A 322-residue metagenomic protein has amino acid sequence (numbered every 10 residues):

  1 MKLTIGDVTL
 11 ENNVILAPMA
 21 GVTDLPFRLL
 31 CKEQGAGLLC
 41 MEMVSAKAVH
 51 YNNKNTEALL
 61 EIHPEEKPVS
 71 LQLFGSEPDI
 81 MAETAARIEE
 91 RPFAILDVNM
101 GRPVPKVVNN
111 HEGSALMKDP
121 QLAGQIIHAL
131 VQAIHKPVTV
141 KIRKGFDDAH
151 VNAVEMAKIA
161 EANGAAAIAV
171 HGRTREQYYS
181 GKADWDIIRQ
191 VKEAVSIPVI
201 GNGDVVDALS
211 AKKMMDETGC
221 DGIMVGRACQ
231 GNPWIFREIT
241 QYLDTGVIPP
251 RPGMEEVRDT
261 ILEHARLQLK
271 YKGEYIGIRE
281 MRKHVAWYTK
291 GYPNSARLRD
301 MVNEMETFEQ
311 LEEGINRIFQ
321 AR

Functional and structural regions predicted by a protein language model:
M1-K2, T9-L10, V14, A20 (+7 more regions): Alpha/beta catalytic cores of nucleotide-metabolism and tRNA/nucleoside-modifying enzymes
K2-T4, M19-A94: Glycine-rich, positively charged N-terminal anion/phosphate-binding segment
L3-I15, V49-V69, R102, K106-N110 (+2 more regions): N-terminal small/glycine-rich loop or linker at the start of catalytic domains across soluble metabolic enzymes
V14-P18, L39-M41, V69-L73, L96 (+4 more regions): Hydrophobic faces of well-ordered beta-strands that scaffold small-molecule active sites in alpha/beta enzyme cores
M19, V44-A46, F74-S76, G101-P103 (+4 more regions): Active-site beta-loop-alpha junctions enriched in small/polar residues
E33, A82-E112, Q121-I197: Alpha/beta enzyme core
